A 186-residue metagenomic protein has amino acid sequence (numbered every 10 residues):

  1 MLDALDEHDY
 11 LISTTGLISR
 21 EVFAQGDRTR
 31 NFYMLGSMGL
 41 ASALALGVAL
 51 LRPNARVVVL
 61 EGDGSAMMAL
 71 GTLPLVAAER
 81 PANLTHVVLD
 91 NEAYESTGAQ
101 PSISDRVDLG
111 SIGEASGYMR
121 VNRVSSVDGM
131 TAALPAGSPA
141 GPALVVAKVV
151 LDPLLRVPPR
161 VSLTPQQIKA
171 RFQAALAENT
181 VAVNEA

Functional and structural regions predicted by a protein language model:
M1-E7: Active-site pocket-lining segments that scaffold enzyme catalytic pockets across diverse folds
H8-R28: Acidic-glycine-rich active-site phosphate/pyrophosphate-binding loop
Y10-T15, Y33-G36, V59, N122-S125 (+1 more regions): General beta-strand structural signal in soluble alpha/beta enzymes
T15-I18, N91-A93, K148-P153: Glycine-rich beta-alpha junction loops
E21-N91: Thiamine diphosphate
L89-A99: Long, charge-dense
Q100-L134: Conserved thiamine diphosphate
P139-A186: Glycine/aspartate-rich loop-and-adjacent alpha/beta segment that forms the canonical ThDP
